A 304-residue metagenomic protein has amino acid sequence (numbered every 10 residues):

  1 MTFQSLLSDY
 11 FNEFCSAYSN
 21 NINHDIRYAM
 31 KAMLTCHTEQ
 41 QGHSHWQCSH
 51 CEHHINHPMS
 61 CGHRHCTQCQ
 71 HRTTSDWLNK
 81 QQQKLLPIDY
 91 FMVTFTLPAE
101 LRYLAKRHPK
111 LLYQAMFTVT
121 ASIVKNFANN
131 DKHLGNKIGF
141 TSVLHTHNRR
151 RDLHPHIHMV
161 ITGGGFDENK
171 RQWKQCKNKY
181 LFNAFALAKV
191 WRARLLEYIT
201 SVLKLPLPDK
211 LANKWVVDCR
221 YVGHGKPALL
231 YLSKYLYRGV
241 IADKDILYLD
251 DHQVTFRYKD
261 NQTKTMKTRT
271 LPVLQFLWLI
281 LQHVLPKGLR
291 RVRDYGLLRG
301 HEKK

Functional and structural regions predicted by a protein language model:
M1-K304: Beta->alpha loop/short-helix hinge microenvironment recognizer with preference for catalytic Tyr/His contexts
